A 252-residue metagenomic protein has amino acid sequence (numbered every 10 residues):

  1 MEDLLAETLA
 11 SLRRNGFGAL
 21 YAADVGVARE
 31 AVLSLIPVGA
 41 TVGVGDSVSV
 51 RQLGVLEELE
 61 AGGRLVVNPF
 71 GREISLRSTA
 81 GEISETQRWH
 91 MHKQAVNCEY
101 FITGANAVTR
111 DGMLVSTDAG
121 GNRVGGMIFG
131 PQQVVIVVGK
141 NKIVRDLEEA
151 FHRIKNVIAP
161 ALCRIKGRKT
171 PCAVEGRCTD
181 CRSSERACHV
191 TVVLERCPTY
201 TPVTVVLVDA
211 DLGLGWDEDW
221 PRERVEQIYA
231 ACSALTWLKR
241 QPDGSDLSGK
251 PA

Functional and structural regions predicted by a protein language model:
E2-E85, H92, N97-F101: N-terminal active-site beta-alpha-beta segment that forms phosphate/nucleotide-binding and substrate-recognition loops
H90, Q94-A252: Conserved phosphate- and dinucleotide-binding cores of soluble alpha/beta proteins, encompassing both enzyme active
